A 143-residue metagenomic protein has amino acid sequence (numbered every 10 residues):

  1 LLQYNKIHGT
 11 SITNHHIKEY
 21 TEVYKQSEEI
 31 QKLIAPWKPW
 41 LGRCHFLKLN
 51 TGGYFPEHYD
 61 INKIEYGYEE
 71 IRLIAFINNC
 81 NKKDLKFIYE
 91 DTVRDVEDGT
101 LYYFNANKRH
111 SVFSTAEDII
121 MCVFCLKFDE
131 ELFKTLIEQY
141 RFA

Functional and structural regions predicted by a protein language model:
L1-W37: Non-heme Fe(II)/2-oxoglutarate
K32-E57: A short glycine-rich, His/Asp/Glu-containing loop-to-beta-strand
W40-G42, P56-L73: A short beta-loop-beta micro-motif enriched in histidine and acidic residues
K48-N50, Y66-K83: Short, conserved beta-strand element in jelly-roll/cupin
I71-I77, L101-Y103, E117-K134: A short hydrophobic beta-strand segment most commonly corresponding to one strand of the jelly-roll/cupin
F76-E97: A short beta-strand-loop-beta hairpin characteristic of the jelly-roll/cupin
R94-R109: Conserved metal-binding segment of the jelly-roll/cupin
S111-T115: Asparagine-centered strand-capping/turn motif at beta-strand->loop junctions
